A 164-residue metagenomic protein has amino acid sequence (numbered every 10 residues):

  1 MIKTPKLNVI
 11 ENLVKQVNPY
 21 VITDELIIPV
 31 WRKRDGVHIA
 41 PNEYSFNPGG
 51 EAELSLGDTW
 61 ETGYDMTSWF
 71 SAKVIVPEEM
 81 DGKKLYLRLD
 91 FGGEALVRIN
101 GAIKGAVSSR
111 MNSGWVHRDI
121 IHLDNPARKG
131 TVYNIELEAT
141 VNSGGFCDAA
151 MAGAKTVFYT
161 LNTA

Functional and structural regions predicted by a protein language model:
I2-K33, I135-A164: An acidic-aromatic loop/edge-strand motif
G36-T59: Catalytic-loop region of hydrolases
N47, S55-G57, P77, R88-D90 (+2 more regions): A structural detector for beta-sheet-dominated domains
G57, D65, R128-V132: Glycine-centered loop/turn motifs
W60-E78: Short beta-strands within extracellular/lumenal beta-sheet-rich domains
T67-K73, K84-Y86, V132-N134: Intrinsic-disorder/low-complexity, polar/charged segments enriched in Ser/Thr/Lys/Arg/Asp/Glu/Gln
D81-I99: Aromatic-lined ligand-binding clefts that engage carbohydrates, nucleic acids, or primary amines
L96-A152: Beta-strand-rich ligand-recognition modules
